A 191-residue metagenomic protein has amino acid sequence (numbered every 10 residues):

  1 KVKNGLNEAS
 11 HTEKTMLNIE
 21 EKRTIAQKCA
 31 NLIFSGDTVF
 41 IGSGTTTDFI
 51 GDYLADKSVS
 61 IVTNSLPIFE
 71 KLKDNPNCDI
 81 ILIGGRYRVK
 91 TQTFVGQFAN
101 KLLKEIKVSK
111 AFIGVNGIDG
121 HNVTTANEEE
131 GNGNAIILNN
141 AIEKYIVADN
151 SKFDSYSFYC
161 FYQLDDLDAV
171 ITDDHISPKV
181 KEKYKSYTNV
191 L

Functional and structural regions predicted by a protein language model:
K1-S43, G51-D56, S60, K73-C78: HTH-adjacent hinge/linker in prokaryotic transcriptional regulators
H11-M16, L32-S35, T63-L66, Q97 (+2 more regions): Short acidic/polar alpha-helix capping motifs at helix-coil junctions
M16-E20, T24, T45, D56 (+5 more regions): Residues at secondary-structure transition points
G44-T45, N150: Active-site metal-binding loops of divalent metal-dependent hydrolases
D48: Glycine-centered loop/turn positions within well-structured domains that cap or flank conserved ligand/cofactor-binding
F69-L191: Conserved phosphate- and dinucleotide-binding cores of soluble alpha/beta proteins, encompassing both enzyme active
